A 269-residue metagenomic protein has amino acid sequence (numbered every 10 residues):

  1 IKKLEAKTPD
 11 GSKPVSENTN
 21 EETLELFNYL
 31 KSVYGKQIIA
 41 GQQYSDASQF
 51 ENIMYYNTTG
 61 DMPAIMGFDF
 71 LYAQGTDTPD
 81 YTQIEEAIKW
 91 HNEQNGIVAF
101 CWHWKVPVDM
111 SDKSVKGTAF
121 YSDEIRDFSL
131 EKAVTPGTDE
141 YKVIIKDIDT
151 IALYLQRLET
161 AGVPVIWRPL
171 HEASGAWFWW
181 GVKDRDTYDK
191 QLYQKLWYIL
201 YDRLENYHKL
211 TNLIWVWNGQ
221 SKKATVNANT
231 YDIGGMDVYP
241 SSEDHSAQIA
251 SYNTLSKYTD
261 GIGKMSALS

Functional and structural regions predicted by a protein language model:
I1-Y72, T76-Y81, E85-K89: N-terminal module-boundary/linker segments of secreted carbohydrate-active enzymes
P14, Y56-T58, Q194, Y201-S269: Surface-exposed substrate-engagement region within the catalytic domains of secreted or surface-exposed extracellular
K31-S32, I53-D61, Q83-N95, F120-Y121 (+3 more regions): Acidic (Asp/Glu)-rich catalytic clusters
G35-I38, D61-A64, E93-V98, T160-I166 (+3 more regions): Loop/turn elements at helix/coil->beta-strand transitions in domains of secreted/extracellular proteins
G41-S45, M66-L71, C101-K105, R168-A173 (+4 more regions): Active-site-proximal beta-strand/loop segments in catalytic clefts of secreted hydrolases
Y44-F50, Y72-T82, V108, I145 (+2 more regions): Acidic-and-aromatic substrate-binding clefts and catalytic sites of carbohydrate-active enzymes
F70, L155, E159-G162, L204-H208 (+1 more regions): Sec/Tat-exported extracytoplasmic proteins
T76-I199, L210: Substrate-binding cleft of extracellular glycoside hydrolase catalytic domains
